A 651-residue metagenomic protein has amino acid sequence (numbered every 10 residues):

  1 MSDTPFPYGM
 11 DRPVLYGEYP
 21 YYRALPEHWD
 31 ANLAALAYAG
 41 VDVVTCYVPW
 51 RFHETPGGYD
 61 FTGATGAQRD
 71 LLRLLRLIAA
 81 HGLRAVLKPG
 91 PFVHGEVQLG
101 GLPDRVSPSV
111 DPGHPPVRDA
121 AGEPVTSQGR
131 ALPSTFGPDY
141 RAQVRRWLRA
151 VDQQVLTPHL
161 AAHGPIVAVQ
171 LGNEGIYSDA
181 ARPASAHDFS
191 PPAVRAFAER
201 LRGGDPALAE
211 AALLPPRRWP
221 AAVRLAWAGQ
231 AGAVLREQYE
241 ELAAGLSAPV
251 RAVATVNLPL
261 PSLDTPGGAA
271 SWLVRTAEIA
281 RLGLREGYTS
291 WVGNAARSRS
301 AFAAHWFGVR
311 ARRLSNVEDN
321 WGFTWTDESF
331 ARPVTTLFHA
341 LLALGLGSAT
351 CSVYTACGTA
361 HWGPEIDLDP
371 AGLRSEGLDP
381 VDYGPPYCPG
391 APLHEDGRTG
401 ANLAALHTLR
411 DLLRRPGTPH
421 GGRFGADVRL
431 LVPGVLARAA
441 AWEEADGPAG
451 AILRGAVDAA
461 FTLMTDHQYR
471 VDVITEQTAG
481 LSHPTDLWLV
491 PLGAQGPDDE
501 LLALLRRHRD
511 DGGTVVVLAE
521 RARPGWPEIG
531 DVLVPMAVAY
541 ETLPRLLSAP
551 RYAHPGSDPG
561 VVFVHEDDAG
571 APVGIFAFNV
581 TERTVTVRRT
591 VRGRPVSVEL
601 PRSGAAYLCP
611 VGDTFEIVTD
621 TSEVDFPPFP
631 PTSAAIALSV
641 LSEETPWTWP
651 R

Functional and structural regions predicted by a protein language model:
M1-V43: N-terminal carbohydrate-binding accessory modules
G9, L36, V44, I78 (+4 more regions): Conserved, mostly hydrophobic/aromatic
P20-Y38, Y59-A79, Q230-E241, S300 (+2 more regions): Aromatic- and glycine-enriched glycan-recognition loops and surfaces that form the carbohydrate-binding subsites
Y22-Y38, P266-A277, P333-L342: Short, acidic/polar
W29-V110: Aromatic-lined substrate-binding rim segments of carbohydrate-active enzymes
G95, E174-A186, E240-F302, E328-S329 (+2 more regions): Substrate-binding cleft/loops of secretory-pathway carbohydrate-active enzymes
S107-R275: Polysaccharide-binding and catalytic clefts of secreted carbohydrate-active enzymes
Y140, V144-R145, G164-V167, G175 (+6 more regions): Carbohydrate-binding surfaces of carbohydrate-active enzymes
